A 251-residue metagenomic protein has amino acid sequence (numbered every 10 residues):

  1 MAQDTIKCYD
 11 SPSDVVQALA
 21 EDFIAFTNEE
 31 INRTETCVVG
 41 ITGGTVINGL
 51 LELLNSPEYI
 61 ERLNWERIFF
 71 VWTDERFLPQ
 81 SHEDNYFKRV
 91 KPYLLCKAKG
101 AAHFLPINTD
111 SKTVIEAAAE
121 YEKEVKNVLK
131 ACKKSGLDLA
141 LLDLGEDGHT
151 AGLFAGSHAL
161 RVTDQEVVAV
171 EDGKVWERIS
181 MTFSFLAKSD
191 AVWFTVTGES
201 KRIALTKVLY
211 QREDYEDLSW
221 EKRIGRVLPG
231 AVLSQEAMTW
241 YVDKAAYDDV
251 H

Functional and structural regions predicted by a protein language model:
M1-V39: N-terminal glycine-/serine-/threonine-rich phosphate-binding loop
A2-Q3, L63-D138: Ligand-binding beta-strand-loop-alpha-helix segment within the catalytic cores of soluble metabolic enzymes
I31-E58: Glycine-rich N-terminal segment of FAD-binding domains in flavoprotein oxidoreductases, spanning the beta-loop-helix
I41-V46, L142-E146, T197: Glycine-rich beta-strand-to-loop/alpha-helix junction loops that act as flexible
E52-L63, K88, P92, A155-T163: A glycine- and small-aliphatic-rich helix-loop capping segment at beta-alpha/alpha-beta transitions that lines
E116-A118, T150-G156, A204-V208: A short secondary-structure junction signal
A140-S184: Class I SAM-dependent methyltransferase SAM-binding "motif I" and its flanking Rossmann-like core
D190-H251: ATP/nucleoside-binding phosphotransfer catalytic cores, i.e., glycine-rich phosphate-binding loops
